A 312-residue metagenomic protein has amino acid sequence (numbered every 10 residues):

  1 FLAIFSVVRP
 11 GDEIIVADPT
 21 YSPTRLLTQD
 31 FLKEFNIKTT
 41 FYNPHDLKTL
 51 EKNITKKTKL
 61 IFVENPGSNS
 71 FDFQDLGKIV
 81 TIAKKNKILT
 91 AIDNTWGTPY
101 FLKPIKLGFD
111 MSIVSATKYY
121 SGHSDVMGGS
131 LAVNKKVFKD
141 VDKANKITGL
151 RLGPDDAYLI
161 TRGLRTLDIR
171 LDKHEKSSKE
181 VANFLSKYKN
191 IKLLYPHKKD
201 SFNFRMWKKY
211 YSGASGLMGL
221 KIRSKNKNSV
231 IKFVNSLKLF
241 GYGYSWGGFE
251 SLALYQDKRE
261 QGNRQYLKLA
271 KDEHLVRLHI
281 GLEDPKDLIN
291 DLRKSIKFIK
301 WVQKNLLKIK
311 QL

Functional and structural regions predicted by a protein language model:
F1-Y188, D200: Conserved PLP-enzyme active-site core in the AAT-like
G11, Q29-D30, T40, K52 (+4 more regions): PLP-dependent enzyme catalytic core of the Aspartate aminotransferase-like
S70, T95-L102, A144-T148, Y242-E260 (+1 more regions): A short, terminal or domain-edge coil/loop segment
K78, K139, K173, K187 (+6 more regions): Intrinsic low-complexity, intrinsically disordered segments enriched in polar/basic residues
I82, A144, E180, F184-Y188 (+3 more regions): Generic non-transmembrane alpha-helical segments
K139-V141, V230, L288-N290: Short acidic, gly/pro-rich beta-turn/loop elements at beta-sheet edges and active-site/ligand-binding grooves
L193-V276, I280: Conserved C-terminal alpha-helix-loop-beta "cap" of PLP-dependent enzymes that closes/shapes the active-site mouth
